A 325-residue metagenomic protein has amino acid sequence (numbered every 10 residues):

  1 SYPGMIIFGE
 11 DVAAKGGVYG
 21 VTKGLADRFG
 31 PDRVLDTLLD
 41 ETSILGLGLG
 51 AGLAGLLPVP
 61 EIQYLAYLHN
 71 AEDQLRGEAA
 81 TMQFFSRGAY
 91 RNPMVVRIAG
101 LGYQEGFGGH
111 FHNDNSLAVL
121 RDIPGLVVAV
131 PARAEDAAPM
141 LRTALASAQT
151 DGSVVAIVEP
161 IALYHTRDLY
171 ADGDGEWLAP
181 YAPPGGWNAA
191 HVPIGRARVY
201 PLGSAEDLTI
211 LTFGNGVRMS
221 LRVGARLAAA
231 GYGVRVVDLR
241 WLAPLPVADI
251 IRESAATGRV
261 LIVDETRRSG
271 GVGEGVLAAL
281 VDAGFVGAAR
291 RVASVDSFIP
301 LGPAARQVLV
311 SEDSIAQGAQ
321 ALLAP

Functional and structural regions predicted by a protein language model:
S1-V154, V158, A162-H165, Q307 (+1 more regions): Thiamine diphosphate
G20, G24-R28, E41, Y90-I98 (+3 more regions): Thiamine diphosphate
